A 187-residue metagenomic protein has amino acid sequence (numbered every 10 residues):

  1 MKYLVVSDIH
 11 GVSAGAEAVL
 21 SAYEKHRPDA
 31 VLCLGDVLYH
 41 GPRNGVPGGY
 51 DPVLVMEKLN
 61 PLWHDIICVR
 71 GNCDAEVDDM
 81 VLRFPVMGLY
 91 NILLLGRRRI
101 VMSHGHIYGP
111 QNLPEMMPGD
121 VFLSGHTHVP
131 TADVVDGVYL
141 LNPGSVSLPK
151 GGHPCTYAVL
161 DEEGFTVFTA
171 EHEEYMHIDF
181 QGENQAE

Functional and structural regions predicted by a protein language model:
K2-L95: Core catalytic region of metal-dependent phosphoesterases/phosphodiesterases, especially metallo-beta-lactamase-like
Y3, V12-S13, L20, A170 (+2 more regions): Catalytic phosphate/metal-binding cores of nucleic-acid and nucleotide-processing enzymes, i.e., regions that mediate
D8-I9, D36, N72, H104-G105 (+2 more regions): Fold-independent oxyanion-binding glycine-rich loops and adjacent beta-strand/coil segments at enzyme active sites
A30, D36, E174, G182-A186: Membrane-interface module
H40-R43, E76-D79, V101, G109-N112 (+1 more regions): Short acidic/glycine-rich loop or secondary-structure boundary segments that cap or lie
G45, V81, H153-C155, H177-D179: Short aromatic-enriched loop/helix-cap "lid" or pocket-rim segments at secondary-structure transitions that line
L59, L93, M102-H104, G144: Generic structural signal for conserved hydrophobic packing positions in ordered secondary structure
G88, R99, H106-M176: Conserved beta-sheet core of the metallophosphoesterase superfamily
